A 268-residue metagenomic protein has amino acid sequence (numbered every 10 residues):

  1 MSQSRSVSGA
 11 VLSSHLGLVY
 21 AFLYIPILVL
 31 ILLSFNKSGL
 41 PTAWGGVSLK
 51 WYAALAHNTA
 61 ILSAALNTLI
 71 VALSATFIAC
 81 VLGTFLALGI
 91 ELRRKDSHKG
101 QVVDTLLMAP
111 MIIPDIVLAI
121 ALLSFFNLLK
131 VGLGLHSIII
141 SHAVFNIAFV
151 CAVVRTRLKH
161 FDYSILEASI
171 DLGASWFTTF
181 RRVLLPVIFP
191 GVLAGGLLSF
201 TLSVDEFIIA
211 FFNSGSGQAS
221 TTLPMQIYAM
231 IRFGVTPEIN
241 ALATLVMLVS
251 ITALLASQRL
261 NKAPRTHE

Functional and structural regions predicted by a protein language model:
M1-S8, S74-L107, L254-K262: Transmembrane-helix boundary motif in ABC transporter permease subunits
M1-V29, V103: N-terminal signal-anchor/first transmembrane alpha helix
Q3-S8, Y52-A60, V204-L260: Interhelical loop and adjacent transmembrane-helix boundary motif in polytopic membrane transport permeases
Q3-V7, K95-D104, F161-Y163, E167-A194: Amphipathic cytosolic juxtamembrane alpha-helices at the membrane-cytosol interface of multi-pass membrane transporters
I25-T59, F211-Q218: Short membrane-interfacial helix/loop motifs at transmembrane-helix boundaries
L40-G45, L49, R94, K99 (+3 more regions): Membrane-interfacial helix termini and adjacent extracytoplasmic/periplasmic loops of multi-pass transporters
L62, L66, I70-L82, L86 (+8 more regions): Hydrophobic alpha-helical transmembrane segments of multipass integral membrane proteins, especially permease/channel
L135-D171, T178-L184, G195-S199, F207: Membrane-cytosol interface at the C-terminal ends of specific transmembrane alpha-helices in multi-pass membrane
